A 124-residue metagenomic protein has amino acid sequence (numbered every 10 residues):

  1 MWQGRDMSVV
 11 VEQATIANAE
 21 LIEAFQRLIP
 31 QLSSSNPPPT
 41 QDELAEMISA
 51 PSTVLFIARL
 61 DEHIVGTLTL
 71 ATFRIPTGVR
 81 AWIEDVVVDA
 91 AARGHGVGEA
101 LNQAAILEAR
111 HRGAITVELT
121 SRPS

Functional and structural regions predicted by a protein language model:
M1-A19, E23: Conserved N-terminal entry element of GNAT/NAT acetyltransferase domains
I16-E46: Conserved GNAT-fold acetyl-CoA-binding loop/helix
E46-I57, T77, W82: A short helix-loop-beta-strand connector motif used in the catalytic cores of GNAT acetyltransferases and, in some
I57, H63-T72, W82, V87: Conserved beta-strand in the GNAT
F73-I83, R93, R112-I115: A conserved beta-turn-beta hairpin within the catalytic core of GNAT-like acetyltransferases that forms part
V88, G94-L107: Conserved acetyl-CoA-binding loop-helix of GNAT-fold acetyltransferases
R93, L119-S124: Conserved beta-strand-loop-alpha-helix junction that forms the acyl-donor binding cleft
N102, A109-S121: Conserved GNAT acetyl-CoA-binding A-motif
